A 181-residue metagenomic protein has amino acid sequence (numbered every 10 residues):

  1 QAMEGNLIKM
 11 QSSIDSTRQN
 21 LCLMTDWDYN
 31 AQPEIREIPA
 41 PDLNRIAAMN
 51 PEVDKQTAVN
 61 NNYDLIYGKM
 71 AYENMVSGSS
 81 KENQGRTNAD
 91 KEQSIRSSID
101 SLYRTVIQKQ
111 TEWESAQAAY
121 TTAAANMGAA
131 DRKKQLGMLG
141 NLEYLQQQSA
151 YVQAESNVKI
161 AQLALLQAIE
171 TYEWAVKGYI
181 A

Functional and structural regions predicted by a protein language model:
Q1-A2, S12, S16, L23 (+2 more regions): Extracytoplasmic/periplasmic mature domains of Sec-exported, cell-envelope-associated bacterial proteins
Q1-K9, T111-K159, E173-W174, I180: Charged, solvent-exposed structural "stalk/scaffold" segments of large extracytoplasmic/peripheral assemblies
Q11-V53, I169-A181: Short, solvent-exposed, mixed-charge loop/turn linkers that connect secondary-structure elements
T17, G68, M75-V76, Q84 (+6 more regions): Non-transmembrane amphipathic alpha-helical segments
W27-N88, S94: Amphipathic alpha-helical coiled-coil scaffold segments and their short linker/junction regions
N88-K91, I95, I160-A181: Acidic, low-complexity, intrinsically disordered peripheral segments
I95, I99-L102, G137-N141: Alpha-helical heptad-repeat coiled-coil segments that mediate oligomerization/polymerization in large
